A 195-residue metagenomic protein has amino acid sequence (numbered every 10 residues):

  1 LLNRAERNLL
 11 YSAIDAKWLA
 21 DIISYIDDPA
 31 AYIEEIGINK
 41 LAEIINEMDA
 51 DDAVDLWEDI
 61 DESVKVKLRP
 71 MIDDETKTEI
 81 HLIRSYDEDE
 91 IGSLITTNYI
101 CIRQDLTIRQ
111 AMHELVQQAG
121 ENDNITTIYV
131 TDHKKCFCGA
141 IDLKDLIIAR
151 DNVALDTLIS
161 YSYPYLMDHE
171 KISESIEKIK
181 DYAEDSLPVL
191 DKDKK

Functional and structural regions predicted by a protein language model:
L1-K195: Hydrophobic packing positions in regular secondary-structure scaffolds
